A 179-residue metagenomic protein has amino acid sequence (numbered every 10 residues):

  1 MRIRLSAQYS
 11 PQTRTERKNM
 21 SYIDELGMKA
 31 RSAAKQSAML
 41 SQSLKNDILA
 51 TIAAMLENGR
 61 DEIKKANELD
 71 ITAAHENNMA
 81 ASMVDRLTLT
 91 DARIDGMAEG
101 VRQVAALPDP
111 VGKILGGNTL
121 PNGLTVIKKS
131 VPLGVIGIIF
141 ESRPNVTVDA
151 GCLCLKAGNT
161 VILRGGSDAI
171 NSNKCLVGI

Functional and structural regions predicted by a protein language model:
M1-R2, R14, S41, T125 (+1 more regions): Alpha-helical protein-protein interaction elements
I3-N19: Short, Lys/Arg-enriched N-terminal segments with co-localized hydrophobic residues within the first ~10-30 amino acids
S6-Y9, A50, G134: Compositionally biased amphipathic helical and low-complexity segments enriched in hydrophobic
Y9-P11, I52, A150, N171: Enrichment for repetitive, rod-forming helical segments
K18-L124: N-terminal Rossmann-like NAD(P)+-binding subdomain of aldehyde/semialdehyde dehydrogenases
M55-N58, C175-I179: Short, residue-level hotspots on alpha-helical faces of the histone-fold and other alpha-helical interaction modules
A106, P110-G178: Conserved small-residue-rich beta-alpha loop and adjacent elements that most often cradle the phosphate/pyrophosphate
